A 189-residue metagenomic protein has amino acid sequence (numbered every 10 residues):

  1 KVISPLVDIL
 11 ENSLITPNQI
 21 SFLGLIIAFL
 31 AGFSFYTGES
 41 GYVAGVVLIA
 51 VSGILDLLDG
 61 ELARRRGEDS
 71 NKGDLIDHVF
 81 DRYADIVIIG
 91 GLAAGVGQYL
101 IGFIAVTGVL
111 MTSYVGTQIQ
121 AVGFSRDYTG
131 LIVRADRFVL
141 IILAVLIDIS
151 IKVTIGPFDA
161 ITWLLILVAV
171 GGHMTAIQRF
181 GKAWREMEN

Functional and structural regions predicted by a protein language model:
K1-V47, I88-N189: Hydrophobic alpha-helical transmembrane segments
G24-I27, S52, F80: Generic structural concept
V47-I49, G60-I101: Basic, amphipathic juxtamembrane/active-site segments that coordinate anionic phosphate or diphosphate groups
I54-L62, L75, V79-Y83, M111-Y114 (+2 more regions): Active-site His/Glu-centered metal-binding helix of metallohydrolases
